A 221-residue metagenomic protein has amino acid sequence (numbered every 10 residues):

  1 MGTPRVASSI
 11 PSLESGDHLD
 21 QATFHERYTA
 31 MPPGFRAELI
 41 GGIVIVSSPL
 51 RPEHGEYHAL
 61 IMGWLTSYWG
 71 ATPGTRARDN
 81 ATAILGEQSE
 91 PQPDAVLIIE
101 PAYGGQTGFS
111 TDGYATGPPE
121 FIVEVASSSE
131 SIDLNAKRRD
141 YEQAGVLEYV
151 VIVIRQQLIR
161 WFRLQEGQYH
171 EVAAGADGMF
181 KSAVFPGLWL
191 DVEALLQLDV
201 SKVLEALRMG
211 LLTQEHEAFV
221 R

Functional and structural regions predicted by a protein language model:
M1-R221: Gly/Pro/Ser/Thr-rich low-complexity, intrinsically disordered segments predominantly at protein N-termini
